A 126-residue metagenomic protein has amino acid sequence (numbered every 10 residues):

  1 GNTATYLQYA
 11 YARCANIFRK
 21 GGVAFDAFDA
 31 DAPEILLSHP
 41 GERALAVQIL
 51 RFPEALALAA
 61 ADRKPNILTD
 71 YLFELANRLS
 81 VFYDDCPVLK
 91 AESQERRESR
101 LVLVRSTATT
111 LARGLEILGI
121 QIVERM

Functional and structural regions predicted by a protein language model:
G1-M126: Non-catalytic interaction-recognition regions
